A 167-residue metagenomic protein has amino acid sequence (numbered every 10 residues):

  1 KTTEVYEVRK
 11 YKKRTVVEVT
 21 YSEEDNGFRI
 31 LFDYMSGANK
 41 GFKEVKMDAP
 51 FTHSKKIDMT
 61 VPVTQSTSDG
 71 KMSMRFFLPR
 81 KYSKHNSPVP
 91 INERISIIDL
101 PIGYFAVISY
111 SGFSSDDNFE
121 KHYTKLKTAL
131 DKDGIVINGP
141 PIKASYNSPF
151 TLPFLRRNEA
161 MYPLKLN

Functional and structural regions predicted by a protein language model:
K1-N167: A solvent-exposed interaction/effector surface
